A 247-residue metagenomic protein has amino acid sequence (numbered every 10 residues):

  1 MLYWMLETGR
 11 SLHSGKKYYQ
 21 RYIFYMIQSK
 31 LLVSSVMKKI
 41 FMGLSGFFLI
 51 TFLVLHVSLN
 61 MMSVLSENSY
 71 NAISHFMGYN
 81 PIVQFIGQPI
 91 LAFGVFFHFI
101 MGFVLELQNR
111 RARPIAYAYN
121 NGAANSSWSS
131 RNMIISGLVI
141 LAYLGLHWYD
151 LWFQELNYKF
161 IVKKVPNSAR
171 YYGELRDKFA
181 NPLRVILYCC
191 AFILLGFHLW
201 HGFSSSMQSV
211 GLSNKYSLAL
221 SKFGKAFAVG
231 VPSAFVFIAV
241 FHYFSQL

Functional and structural regions predicted by a protein language model:
T8, K16-K17: Polybasic, lysine-rich low-complexity intrinsically disordered segments
Y18-L247: Membrane-embedded alpha-helical bundles that constitute the cytochrome b-like, heme-associated redox core of multi-pass
